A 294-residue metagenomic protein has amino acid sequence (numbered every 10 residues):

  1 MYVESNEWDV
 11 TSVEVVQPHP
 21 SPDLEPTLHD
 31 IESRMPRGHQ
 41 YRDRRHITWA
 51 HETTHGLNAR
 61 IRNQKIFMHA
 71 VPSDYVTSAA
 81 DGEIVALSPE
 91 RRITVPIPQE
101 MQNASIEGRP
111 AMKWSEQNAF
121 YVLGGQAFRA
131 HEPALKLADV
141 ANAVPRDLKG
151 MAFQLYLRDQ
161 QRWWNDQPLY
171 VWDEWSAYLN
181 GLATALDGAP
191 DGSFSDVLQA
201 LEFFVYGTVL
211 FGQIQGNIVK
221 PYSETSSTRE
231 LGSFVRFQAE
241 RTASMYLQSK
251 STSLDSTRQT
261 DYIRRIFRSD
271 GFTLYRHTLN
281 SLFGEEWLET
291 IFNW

Functional and structural regions predicted by a protein language model:
Y2-P36: Extended, charge-biased low-complexity segments that typically form long amphipathic alpha-helices/coiled-coils
V16, D23, R37-H46, N165-D173: Extracytoplasmic/periplasmic, Sec-exported soluble proteins
H29-T53: Short pre-active-site segment immediately N-terminal to the catalytic Zn-binding motif
Y41, R60, K65-H69, P190-A200: Surface-exposed patches in mature extracellular/periplasmic domains of secreted proteins
H46-N63, Q99-A111: Active-site recognition of the HExxH zinc-binding catalytic motif
A86-A189: Metalloprotease/metallohydrolase-associated module, dominated by Zn2+-dependent proteases
A134-L135, F153, D159-E174, Y178-G284: Long, well-structured alpha-helical subdomains associated with metal-dependent extracellular/ecto-lumenal hydrolases
T290-W294: Extended, compositionally biased alpha-helical segments that mediate assembly or anchoring
